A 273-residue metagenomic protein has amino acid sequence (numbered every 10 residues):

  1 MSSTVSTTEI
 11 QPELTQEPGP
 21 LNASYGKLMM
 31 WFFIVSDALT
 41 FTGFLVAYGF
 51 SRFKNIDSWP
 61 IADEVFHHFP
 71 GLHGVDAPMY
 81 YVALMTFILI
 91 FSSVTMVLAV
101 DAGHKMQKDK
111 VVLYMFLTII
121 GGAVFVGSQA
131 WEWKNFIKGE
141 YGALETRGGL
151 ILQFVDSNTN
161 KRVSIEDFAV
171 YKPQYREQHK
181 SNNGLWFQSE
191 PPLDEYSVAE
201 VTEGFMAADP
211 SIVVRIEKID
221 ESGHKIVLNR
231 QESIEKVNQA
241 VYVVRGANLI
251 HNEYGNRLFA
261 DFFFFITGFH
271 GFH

Functional and structural regions predicted by a protein language model:
M1-H273: ...captures the hydrophobic TM-helix bundle architecture rather than a specific catalytic motif, and can also fire on
